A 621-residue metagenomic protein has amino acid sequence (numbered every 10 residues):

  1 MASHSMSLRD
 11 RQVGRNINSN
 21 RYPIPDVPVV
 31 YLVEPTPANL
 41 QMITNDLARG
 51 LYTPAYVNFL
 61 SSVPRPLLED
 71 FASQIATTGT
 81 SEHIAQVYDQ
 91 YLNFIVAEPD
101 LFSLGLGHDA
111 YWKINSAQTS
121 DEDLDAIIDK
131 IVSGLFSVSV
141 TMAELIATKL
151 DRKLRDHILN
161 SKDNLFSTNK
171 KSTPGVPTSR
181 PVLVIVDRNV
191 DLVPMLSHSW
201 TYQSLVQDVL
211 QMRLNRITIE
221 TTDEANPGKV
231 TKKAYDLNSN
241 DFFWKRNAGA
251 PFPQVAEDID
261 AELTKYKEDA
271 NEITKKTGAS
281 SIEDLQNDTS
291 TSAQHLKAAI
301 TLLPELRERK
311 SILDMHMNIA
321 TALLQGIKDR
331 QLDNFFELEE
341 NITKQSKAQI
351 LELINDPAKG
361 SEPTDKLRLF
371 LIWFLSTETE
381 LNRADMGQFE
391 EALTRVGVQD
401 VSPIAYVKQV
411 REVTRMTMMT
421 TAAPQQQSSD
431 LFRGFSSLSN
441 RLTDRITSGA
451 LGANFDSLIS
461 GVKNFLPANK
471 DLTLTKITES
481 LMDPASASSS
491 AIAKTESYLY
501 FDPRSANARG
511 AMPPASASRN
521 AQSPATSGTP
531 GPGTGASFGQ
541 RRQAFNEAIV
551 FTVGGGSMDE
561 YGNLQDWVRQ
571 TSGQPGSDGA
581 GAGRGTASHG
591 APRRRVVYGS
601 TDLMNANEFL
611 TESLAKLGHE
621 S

Functional and structural regions predicted by a protein language model:
M1-S621: Extended, well-folded catalytic/binding cores that form a central cleft or groove in large enzyme and scaffold domains
